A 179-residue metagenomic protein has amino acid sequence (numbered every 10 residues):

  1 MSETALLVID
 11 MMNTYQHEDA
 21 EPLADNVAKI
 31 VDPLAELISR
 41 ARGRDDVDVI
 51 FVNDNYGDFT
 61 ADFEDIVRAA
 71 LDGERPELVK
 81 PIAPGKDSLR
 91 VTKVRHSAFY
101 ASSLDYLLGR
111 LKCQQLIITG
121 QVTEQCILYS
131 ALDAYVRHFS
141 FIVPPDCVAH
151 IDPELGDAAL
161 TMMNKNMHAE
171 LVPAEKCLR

Functional and structural regions predicted by a protein language model:
M1-L89: Active-site acidic carboxylates
D45-D46, K112, H138: Glycine-centered short loops/turns at secondary-structure junctions
V79-Q121: Internal catalytic-core helix/loop-beta-alpha segment that presents or stabilizes conserved functional determinants
I117-Q121, H138-P153: A short glycine-rich beta-strand->turn/loop micro-motif centered on a GG-aromatic cluster
I127-R137: Short Gly/Thr/Asp-enriched flexible loops that form oxyanion-binding sites at enzyme active sites
D152-K165: Active-site-proximal loop->helix
M167-R179: A charged, well-structured terminal subsegment
